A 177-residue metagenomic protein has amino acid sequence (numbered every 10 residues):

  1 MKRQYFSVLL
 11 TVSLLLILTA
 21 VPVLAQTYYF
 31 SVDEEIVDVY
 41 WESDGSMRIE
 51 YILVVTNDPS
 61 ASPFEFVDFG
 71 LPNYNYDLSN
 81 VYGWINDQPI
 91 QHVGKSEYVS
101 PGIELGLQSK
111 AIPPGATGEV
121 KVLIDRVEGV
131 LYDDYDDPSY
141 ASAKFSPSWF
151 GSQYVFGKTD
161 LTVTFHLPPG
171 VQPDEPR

Functional and structural regions predicted by a protein language model:
M1-L10: Bacterial N-terminal signal peptides that target proteins for export
L9-T19: Bacterial N-terminal signal peptides
V21-R177: Lumenal/extracellular ectodomains and adaptor appendage modules of the eukaryotic vesicle/secretory system
